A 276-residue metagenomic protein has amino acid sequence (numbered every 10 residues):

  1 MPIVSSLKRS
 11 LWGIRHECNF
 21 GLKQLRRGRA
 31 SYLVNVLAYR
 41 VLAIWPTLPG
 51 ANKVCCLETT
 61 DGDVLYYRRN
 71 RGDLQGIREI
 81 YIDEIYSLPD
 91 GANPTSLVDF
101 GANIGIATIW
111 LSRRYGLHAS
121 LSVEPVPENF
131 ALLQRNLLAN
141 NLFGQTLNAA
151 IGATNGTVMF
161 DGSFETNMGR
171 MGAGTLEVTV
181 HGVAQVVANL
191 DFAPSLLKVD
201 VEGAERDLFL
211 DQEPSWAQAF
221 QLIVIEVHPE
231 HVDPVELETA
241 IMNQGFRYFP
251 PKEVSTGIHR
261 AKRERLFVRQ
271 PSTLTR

Functional and structural regions predicted by a protein language model:
M1-R276: Phosphate/nucleotide-binding beta-alpha loop and adjacent structural elements of enzyme active sites
